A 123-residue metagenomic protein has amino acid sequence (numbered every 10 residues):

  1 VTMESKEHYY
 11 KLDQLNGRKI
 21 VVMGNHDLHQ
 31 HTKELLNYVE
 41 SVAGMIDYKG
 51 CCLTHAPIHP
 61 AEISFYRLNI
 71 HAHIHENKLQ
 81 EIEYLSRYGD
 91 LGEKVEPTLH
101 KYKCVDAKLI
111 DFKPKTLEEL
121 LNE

Functional and structural regions predicted by a protein language model:
V1, K19-N25, L53-T54, L68-H73 (+1 more regions): Active-site neighborhood of phospho(di)ester-bond hydrolases with catalytic His/Asp-centered motifs
V1-D47: Core catalytic region of metal-dependent phosphoesterases/phosphodiesterases, especially metallo-beta-lactamase-like
H8, H26-H31, H55, H59 (+2 more regions): Histidine (H) residue identity feature
Y9-L12, A43-G44, H55-E62, G92: Short, flexible, glycine/charge-rich loop motifs used to bind or transfer phosphoryl groups or to couple energy/partner
K19, L36-E40, C51, R67 (+1 more regions): Short, conserved active-site loop motifs that form the nucleotide-linked donor/cofactor pocket
D47-K49, H59-L68, I74-E123: Binuclear metal-dependent phosphoesterase catalytic core
